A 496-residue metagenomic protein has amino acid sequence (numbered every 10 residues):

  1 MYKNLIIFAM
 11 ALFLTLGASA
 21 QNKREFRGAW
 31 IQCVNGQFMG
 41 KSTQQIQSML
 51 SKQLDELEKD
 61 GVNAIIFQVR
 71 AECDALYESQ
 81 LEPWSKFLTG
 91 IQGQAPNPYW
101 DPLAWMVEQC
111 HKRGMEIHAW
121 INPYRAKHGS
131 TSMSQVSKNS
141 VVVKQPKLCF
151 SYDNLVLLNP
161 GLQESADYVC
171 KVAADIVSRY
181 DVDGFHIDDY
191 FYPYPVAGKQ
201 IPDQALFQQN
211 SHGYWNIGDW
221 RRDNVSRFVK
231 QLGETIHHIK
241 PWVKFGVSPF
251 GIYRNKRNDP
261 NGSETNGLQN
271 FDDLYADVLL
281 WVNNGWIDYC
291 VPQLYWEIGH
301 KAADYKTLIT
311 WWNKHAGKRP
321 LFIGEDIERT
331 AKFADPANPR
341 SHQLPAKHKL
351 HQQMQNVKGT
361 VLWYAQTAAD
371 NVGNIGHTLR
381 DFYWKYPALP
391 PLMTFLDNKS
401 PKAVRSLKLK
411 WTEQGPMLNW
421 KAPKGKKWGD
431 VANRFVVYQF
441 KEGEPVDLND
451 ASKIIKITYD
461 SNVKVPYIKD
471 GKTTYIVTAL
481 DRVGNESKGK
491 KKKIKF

Functional and structural regions predicted by a protein language model:
R24, Q32, G36-S48, A119 (+2 more regions): Active-site-adjacent "subsite" loops/lids of carbohydrate-active enzymes
S48-A75, R179-D183, L280, W286: Catalytic domains of carbohydrate-active enzymes, especially glycoside hydrolases
A75-G90, R125-Y152, D189-H212, K256-L268: Aromatic- and acidic-residue-enriched segments that line the glycan-binding/catalytic groove of carbohydrate-active
E164-V172, S178-I187, F191-L294, G299-K318 (+1 more regions): Active-site neighborhood of glycoside hydrolase catalytic domains
Y275-K301, G317-F395: Substrate-binding cleft of secreted/luminal carbohydrate-active enzymes
N374-G429, G484-F496: Pro/Thr/Ser/Gly-rich low-complexity, intrinsically disordered linker/stalk tracts
P423-D450: Solvent-exposed loop/turn segments flanking beta-strands in beta-repeat/beta-sandwich domains
V465-S487: Beta-strand-rich modules
